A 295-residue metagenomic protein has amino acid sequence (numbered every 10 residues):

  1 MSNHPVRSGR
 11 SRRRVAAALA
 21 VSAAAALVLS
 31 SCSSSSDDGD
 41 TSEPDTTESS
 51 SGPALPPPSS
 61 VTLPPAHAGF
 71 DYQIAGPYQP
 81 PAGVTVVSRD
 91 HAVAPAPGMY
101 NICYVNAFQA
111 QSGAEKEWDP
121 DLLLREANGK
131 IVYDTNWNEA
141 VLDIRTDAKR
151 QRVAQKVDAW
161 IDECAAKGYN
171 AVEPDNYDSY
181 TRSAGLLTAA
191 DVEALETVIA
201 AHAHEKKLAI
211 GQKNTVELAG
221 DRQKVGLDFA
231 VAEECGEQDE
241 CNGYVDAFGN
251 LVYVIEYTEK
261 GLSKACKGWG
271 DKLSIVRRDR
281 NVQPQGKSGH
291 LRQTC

Functional and structural regions predicted by a protein language model:
M1-S22: N-terminal export and membrane-targeting signals
R14, T41-C295: Glycan-processing catalytic domains of CAZymes
S22-A26, G168: Alpha-helical transmembrane segments
V28-S31: C-terminal motif of bacterial Sec signal peptides marking the signal peptidase cleavage site
S33-E43: Bacterial lipoprotein signal-peptidase II cleavage site
